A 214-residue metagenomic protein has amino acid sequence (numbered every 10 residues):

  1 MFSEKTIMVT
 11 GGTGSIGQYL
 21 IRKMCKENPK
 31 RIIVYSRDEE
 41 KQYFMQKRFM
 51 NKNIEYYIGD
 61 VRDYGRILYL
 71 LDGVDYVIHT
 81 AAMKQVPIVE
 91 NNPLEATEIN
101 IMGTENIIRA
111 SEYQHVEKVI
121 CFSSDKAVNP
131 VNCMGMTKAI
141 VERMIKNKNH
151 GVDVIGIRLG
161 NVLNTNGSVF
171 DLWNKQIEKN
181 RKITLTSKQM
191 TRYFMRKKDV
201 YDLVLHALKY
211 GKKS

Functional and structural regions predicted by a protein language model:
K5-E27: N-terminal Rossmann NAD(P)H-binding glycine-rich loop of SDR-like oxidoreductase domains
N28-K41: Conserved glycine-rich Rossmann-like NAD(P)H-binding loop of the short-chain dehydrogenase/reductase
S36, Y57-I58, E98, S187: Conserved residues in the N-terminal Rossmann fold of short-chain dehydrogenase/reductase
E40, R62, K84: Adenine-nucleotide cofactor-binding loop residues
M45-I54: Short, conserved SAM-binding/catalytic segment of Class I S-adenosyl-L-methionine-dependent methyltransferases
E55-Y76: Conserved Rossmann-fold cofactor-binding substructure of NAD(P)-dependent oxidoreductases
Y76-H79, M83-A139, N147, I155: Conserved Rossmann-fold NAD(P)-dependent oxidoreductase catalytic core, especially the SDR/UDP-sugar
C133-K212: NAD(P)-dependent short-chain dehydrogenase/reductase
